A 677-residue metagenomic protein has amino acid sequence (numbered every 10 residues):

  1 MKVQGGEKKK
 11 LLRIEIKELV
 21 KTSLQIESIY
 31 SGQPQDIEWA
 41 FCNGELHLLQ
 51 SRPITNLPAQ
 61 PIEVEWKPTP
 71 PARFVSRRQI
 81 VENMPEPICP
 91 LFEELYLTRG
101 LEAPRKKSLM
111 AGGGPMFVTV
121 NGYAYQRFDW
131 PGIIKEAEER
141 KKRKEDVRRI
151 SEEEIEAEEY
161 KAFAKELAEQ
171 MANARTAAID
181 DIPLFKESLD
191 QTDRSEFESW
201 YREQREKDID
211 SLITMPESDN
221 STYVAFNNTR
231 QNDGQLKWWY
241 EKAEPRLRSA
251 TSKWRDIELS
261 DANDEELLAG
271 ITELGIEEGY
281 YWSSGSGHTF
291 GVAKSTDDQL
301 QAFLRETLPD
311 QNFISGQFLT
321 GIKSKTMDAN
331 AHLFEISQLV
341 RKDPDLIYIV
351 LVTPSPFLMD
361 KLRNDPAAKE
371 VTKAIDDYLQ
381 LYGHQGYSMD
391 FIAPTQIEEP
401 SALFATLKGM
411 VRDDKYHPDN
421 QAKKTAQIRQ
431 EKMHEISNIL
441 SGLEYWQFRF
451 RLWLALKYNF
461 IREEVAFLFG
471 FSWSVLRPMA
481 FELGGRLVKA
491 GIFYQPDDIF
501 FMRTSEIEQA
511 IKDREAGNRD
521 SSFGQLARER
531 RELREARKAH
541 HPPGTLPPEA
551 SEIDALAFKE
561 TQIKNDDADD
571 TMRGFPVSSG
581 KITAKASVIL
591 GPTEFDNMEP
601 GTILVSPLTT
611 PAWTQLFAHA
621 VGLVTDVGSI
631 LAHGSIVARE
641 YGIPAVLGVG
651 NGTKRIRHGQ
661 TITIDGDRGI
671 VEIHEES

Functional and structural regions predicted by a protein language model:
M1-L12, P400-R412, G574: Conserved catalytic core of nucleic-acid polymerases
K2-A40: A long amphipathic alpha-helix within ATP-dependent nucleotide-binding catalytic cores
L19, Q25-E27, S31, N43-A59 (+5 more regions): Acidic, glycine-rich flexible loop/linker segments
P34-T55, V475-D498, H633-G634: Conserved phosphate/anionic-ligand binding catalytic regions in large, soluble enzymes, centered on
I37-W39, D181, D193, F197 (+7 more regions): Extended, hydrophobic alpha-helical segments in both membrane/secreted and soluble proteins
A59-N459, E464, V475: N-terminal, non-catalytic alpha-helical interaction modules of very large eukaryotic scaffold proteins
T69-A72, S76-I88, E399, S522-Q615: Protease-associated
Q447, R451-E549: Extended, domain-scale alpha-helical bundle/helix-rich regions
